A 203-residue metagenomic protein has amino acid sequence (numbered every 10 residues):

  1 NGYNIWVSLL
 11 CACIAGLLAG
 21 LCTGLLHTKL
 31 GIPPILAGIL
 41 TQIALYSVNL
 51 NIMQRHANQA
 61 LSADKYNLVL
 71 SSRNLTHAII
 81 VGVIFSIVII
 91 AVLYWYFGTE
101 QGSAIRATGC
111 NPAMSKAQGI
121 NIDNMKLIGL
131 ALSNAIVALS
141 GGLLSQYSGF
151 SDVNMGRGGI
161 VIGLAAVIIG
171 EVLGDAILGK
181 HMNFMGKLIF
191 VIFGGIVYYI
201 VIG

Functional and structural regions predicted by a protein language model:
N1-K29, N58, L70-S72, V172 (+1 more regions): Membrane-embedded helix boundary and interhelical linker motif in transport proteins
Y3, L30-I32, T99, I120: Membrane-helix interface residues
N4-A12, P34-I35, A78-S86, K126-L130 (+5 more regions): Residue-level signature of transmembrane alpha-helical entry/exit and packing/kink sites in multi-pass membrane
I5-I43, V48, V83-I90, F193-G194 (+1 more regions): Alpha-helical transmembrane segments within multi-pass membrane transporters and channels
G20, A44, I105, S115 (+3 more regions): Terminal peptide-recognition signature
P34, G38, Q42-G98, I128 (+1 more regions): Transmembrane helix-bundle core of multi-pass membrane transporters and related energy-transducing complexes
A91-A131: Membrane-helix/interface signature in polytopic inner-membrane proteins
V137-G203: Transmembrane alpha-helical segments in multi-pass inner-membrane proteins
